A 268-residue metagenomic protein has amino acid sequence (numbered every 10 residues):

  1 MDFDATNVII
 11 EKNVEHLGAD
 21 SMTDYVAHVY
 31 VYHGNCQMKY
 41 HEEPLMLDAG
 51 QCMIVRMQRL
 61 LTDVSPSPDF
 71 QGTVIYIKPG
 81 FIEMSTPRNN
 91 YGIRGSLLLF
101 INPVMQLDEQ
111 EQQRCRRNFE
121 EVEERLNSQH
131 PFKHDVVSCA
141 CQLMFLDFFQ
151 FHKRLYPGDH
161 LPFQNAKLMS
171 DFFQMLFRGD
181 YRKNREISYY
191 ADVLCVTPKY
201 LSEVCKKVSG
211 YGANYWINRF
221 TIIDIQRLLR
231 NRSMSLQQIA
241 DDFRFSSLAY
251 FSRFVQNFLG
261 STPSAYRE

Functional and structural regions predicted by a protein language model:
M1-Q51: Generic protein-terminus/edge-of-domain signal
Q37-K39, L60-P68: Short beta-strand His + acidic residue motifs that chelate non-heme Fe in jelly-roll/DSBH and cupin folds
L47-L60, Y76-P79: Conserved metal-binding segment of the jelly-roll/cupin
G50, L201-S202, Y250-F251, V255: Short hydrophobic/aromatic patch on the recognition helix
P66-E124: A hydrophobic/aromatic-rich effector-binding and dimerization subdomain of bacterial HTH-type transcriptional regulators
L107, H130-D135, F149-Q174, R178-L194 (+2 more regions): Short, Lys/Arg-enriched, Trp-marked, Pro/Gly-tolerant hinge/linker segments that flank
K207-S246, E268: Terminal helix-turn-helix DNA-binding modules in bacterial transcription factors
R253-E268: …primarily DNA-binding HTH/wHTH and HhH modules…
